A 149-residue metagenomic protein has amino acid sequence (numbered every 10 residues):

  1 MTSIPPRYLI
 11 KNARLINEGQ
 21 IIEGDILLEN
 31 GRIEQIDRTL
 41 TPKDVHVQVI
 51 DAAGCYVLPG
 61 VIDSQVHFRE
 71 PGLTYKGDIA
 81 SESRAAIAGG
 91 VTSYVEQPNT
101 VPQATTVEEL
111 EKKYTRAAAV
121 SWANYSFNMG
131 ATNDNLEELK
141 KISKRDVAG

Functional and structural regions predicted by a protein language model:
T2-L9, R14-P59: Histidine-rich, glycine-flanked metal-binding segment
I4-P6, D44-V47, A53, V57 (+4 more regions): Short coil/turn connectors at secondary-structure junctions
I16, I22, F68-R69, T132: Short strand->helix junction
I50-D51, E96, F127-M129: General beta-strand structural signal in soluble alpha/beta enzymes
C55-V120: Metal-associated gating/positioning segment near the N- to mid-region
T100-E111, T115-G149: Histidine/acidic-residue-rich, glycine-tolerant segments that coordinate divalent metal ions
